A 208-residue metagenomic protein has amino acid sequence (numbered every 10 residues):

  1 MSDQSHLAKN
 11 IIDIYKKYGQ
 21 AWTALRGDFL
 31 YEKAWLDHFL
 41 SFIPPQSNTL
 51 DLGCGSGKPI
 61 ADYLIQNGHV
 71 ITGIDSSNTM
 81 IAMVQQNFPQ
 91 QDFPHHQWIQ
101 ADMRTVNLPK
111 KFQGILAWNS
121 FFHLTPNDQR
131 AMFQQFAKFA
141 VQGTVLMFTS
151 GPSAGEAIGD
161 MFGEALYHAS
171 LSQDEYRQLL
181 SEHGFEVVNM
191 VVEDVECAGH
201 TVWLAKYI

Functional and structural regions predicted by a protein language model:
M1-P44: Conserved class I S-adenosyl-L-methionine
L50, S56-T105: Class I SAM-dependent methyltransferase SAM/SAH-binding core
L116-A117: A conserved beta-strand element that flanks and buttresses the S-adenosyl-L-methionine
R130-Q142: A short glycine-rich, Lys/Arg-flanked "PGG" loop and its adjoining helix->strand segment in the class I
G143-S150: Conserved beta-strand signature within the Rossmann-like core of class I S-adenosyl-L-methionine
I158-D174: Acceptor-substrate binding/catalytic loop of class I
D174-M190, I208: A SAM-dependent methyltransferase catalytic signature shared across enzymes that methylate proteins
V192-I208: Core SAM-dependent methyltransferase catalytic element
